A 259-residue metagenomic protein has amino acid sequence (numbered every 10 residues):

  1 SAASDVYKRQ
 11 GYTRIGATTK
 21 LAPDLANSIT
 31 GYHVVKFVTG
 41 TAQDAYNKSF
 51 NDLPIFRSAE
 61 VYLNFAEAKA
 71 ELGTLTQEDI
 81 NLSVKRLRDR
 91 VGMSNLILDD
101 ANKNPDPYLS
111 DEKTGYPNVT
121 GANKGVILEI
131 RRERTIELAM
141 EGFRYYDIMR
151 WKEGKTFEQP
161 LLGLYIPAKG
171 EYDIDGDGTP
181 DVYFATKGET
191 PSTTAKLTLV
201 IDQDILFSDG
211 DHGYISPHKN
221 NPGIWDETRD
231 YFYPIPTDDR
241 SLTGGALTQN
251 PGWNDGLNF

Functional and structural regions predicted by a protein language model:
S1-S4, K8-F259: Acidic/polar-rich alpha-helix caps and helix-coil junctions
